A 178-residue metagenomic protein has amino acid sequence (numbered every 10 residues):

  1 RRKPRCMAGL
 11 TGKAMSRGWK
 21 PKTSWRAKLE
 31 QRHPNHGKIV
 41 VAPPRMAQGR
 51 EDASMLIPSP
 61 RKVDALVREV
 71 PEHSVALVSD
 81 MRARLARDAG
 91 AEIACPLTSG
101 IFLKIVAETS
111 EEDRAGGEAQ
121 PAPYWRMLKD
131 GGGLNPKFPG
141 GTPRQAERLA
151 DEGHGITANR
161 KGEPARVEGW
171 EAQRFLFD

Functional and structural regions predicted by a protein language model:
G9, S16-D178: Nucleic acid-binding interface residues in structured DNA/RNA-binding domains, emphasizing the DNA-engaging scaffolds
